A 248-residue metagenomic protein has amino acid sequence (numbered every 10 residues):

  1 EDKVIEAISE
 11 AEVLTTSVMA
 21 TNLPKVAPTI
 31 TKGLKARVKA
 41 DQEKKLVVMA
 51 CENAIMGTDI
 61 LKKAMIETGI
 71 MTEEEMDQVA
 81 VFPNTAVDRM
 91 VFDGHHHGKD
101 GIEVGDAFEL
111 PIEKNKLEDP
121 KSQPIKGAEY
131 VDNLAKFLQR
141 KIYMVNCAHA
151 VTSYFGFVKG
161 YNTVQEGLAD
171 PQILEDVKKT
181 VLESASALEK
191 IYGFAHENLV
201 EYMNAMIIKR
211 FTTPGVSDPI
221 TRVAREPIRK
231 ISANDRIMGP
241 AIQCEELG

Functional and structural regions predicted by a protein language model:
E1-G248: Substrate/ligand-engaging "lid" and interaction regions
